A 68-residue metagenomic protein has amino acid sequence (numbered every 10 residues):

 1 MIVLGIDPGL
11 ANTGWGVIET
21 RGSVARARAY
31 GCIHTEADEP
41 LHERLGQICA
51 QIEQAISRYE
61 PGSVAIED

Functional and structural regions predicted by a protein language model:
M1-D68: Phosphate- and other anionic-substrate recognition elements at nucleic-acid/protein interfaces
